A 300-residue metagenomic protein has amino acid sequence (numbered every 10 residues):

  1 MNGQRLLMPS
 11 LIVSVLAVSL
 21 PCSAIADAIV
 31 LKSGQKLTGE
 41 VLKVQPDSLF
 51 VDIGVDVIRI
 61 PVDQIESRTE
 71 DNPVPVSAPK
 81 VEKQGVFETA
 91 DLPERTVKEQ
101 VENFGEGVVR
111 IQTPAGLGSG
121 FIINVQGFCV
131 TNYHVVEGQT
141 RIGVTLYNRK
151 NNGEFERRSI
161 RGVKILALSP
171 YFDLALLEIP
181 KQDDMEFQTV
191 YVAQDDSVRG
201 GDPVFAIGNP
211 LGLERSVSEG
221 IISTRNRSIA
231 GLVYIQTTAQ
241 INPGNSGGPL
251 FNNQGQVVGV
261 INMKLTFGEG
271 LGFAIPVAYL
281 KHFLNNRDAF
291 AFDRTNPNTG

Functional and structural regions predicted by a protein language model:
M1-L11: Bacterial N-terminal signal peptides that target proteins for export
P9-S19: Bacterial N-terminal signal peptides
C22-E106, Q112, S119, Q139 (+3 more regions): Compositionally biased alpha-helical segments
V62, S67-K80, E88, L92-V97 (+6 more regions): C-terminal cap/linker of serine protease catalytic domains
V74, G105-L117, N124-G208, G212-R215 (+2 more regions): Conserved active-site neighborhood of the chymotrypsin/trypsin-like protease fold
F121-I122, Q240-I261: Catalytic nucleophile loop of clan PA
N132-E137, G208, S218-I221, P243 (+2 more regions): Short beta->alpha transition motifs characteristic of CBS
